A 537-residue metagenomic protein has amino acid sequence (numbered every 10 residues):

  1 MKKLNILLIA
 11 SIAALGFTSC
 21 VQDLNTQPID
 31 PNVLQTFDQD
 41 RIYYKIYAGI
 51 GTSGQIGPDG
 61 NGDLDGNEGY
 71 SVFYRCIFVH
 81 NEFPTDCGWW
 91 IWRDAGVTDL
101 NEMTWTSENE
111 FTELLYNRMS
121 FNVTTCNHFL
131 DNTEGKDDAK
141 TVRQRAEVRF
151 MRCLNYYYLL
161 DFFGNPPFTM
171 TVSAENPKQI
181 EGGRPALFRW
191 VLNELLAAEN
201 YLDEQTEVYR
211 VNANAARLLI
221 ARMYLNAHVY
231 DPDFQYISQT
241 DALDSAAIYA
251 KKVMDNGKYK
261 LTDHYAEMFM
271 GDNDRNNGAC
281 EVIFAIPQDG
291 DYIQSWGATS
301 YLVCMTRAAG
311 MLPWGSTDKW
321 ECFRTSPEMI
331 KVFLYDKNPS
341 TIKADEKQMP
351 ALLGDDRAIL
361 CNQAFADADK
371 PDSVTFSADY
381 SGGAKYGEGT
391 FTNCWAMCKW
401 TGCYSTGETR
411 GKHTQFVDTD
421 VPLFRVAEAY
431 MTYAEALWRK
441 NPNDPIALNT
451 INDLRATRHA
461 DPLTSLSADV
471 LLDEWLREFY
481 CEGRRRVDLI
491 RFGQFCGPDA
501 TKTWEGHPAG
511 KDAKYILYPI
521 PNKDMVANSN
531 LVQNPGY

Functional and structural regions predicted by a protein language model:
M1-P28: Bacterial Sec-dependent N-terminal signal peptides
S19-V21, T26, Q39, I91 (+8 more regions): Long, intrinsically disordered, low-complexity segments
C20-Y74, F269, S529-Y537: Membrane-proximal, proline-rich intrinsically disordered regions
D40, Y44, A48-G54, C87-F163 (+7 more regions): Conserved, well-structured interaction surfaces
T52, C280-A384: Glycine-rich, aromatic-lined ligand/substrate-binding cores of catalytic and carbohydrate-binding domains
D94-T106, F111, L334-R425: Flexible, polar/acidic helix-loop-strand segments at domain edges
L160-F162, P167, T206, N226-Q235 (+1 more regions): Short coil/turn linking the two alpha-helices of tandem helical-hairpin repeats
